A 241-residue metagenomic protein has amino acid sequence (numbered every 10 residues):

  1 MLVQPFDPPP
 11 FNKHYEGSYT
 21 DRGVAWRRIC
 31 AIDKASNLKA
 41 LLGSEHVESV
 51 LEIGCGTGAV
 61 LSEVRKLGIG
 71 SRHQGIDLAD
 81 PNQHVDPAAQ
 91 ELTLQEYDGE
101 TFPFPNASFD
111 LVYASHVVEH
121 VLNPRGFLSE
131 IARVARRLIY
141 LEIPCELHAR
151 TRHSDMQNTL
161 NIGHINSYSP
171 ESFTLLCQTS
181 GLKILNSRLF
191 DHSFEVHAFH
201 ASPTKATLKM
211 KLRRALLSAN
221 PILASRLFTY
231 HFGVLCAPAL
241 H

Functional and structural regions predicted by a protein language model:
M1-P105, L111-S115, L128, E171 (+2 more regions): Conserved N-terminal segment of class I S-adenosyl-L-methionine
Q4-C30, E100, L122-L240: S-adenosyl-L-methionine-dependent methyltransferase catalytic module, highlighting the catalytic core
H116-H120: A short His-aromatic
